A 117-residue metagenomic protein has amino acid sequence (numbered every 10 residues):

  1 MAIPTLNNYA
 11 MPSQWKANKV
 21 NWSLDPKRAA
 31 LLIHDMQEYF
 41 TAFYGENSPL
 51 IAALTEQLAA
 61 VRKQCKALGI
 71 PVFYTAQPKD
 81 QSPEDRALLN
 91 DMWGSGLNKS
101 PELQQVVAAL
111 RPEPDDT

Functional and structural regions predicted by a protein language model:
M1-D115: Active-site acidic carboxylates
